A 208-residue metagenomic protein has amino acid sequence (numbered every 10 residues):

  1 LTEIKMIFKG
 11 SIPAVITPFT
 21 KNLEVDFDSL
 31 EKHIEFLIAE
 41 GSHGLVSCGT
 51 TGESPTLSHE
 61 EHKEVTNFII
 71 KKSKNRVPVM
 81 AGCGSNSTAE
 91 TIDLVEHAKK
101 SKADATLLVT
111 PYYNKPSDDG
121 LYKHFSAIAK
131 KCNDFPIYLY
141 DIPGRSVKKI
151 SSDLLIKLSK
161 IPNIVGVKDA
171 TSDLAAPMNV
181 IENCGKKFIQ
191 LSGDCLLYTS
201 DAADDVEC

Functional and structural regions predicted by a protein language model:
T2-D28: N-terminal amphipathic alpha-helix/helix-capping segment at the start of soluble metabolic enzymes
M6, E40, S101, P162 (+1 more regions): Structured loop/turn residues at beta-strand edges in well-structured enzyme cores
K9, F27-V147: Active-site beta->alpha loop and helix N-cap motifs at the rims of alpha/beta catalytic domains
V15, G49, T110, T171 (+1 more regions): Residues that line or immediately flank small-molecule/substrate-binding pockets and catalytic motifs
K21-N22, V77, K187: Short acidic capping loops at alpha-helix termini that bridge into adjacent secondary structure
A105, Y113-P116, A127-L196: Ligand/cofactor pocket segment of small-molecule handling proteins
Y198-D205: Conserved small/polar residues in nucleotide/adenosyl-binding loops
